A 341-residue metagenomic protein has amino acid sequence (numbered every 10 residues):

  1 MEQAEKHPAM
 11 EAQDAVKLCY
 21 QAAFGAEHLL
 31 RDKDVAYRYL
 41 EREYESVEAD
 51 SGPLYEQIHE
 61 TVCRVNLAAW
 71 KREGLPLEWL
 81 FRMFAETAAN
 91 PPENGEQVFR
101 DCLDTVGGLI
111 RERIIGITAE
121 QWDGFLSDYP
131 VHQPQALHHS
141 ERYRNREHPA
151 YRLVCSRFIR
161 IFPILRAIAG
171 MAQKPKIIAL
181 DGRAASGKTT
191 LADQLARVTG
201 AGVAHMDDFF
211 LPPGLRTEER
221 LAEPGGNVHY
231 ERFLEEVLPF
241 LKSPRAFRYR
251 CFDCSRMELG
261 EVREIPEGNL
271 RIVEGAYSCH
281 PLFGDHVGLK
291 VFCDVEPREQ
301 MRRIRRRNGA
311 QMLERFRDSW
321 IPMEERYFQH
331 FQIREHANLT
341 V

Functional and structural regions predicted by a protein language model:
M1-Y143: Long, basic/Gly/Ser/Thr-rich N-terminal segments that mediate initial subcellular attachment or targeting
R146-A172: N-terminal pre-Walker A segment at the start of P-loop NTPase domains
Q173-I178, G268: Pre-Walker A (Motif I) flank of P-loop NTPase domains
R183: P-loop (Walker A) phosphate-binding loop of NTP-binding proteins
K188: Conserved lysine of the Walker
G202-H205, F209-I265, L270: Conserved nucleotide-sensing/catalytic segment adjacent to the nucleotide-binding pocket in NTP-handling enzymes
E258-R307: ATP-dependent NMP and nucleoside kinases share a basic, alpha-helical "lid"
